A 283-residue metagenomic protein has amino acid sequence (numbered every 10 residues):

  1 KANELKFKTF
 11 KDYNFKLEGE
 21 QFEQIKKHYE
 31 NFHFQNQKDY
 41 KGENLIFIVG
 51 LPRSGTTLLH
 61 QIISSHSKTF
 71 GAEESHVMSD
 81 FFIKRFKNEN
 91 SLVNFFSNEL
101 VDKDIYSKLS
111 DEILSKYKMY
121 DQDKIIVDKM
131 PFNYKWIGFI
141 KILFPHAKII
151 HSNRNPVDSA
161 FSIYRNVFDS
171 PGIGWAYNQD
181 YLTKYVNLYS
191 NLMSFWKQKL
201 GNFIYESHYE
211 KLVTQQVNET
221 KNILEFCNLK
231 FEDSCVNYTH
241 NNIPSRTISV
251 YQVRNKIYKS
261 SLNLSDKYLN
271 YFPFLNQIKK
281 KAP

Functional and structural regions predicted by a protein language model:
K1-L45, L92-Q122, I163-E206, T214-P283: PAPS-dependent sulfotransferases, especially Golgi type II membrane carbohydrate sulfotransferases
A2, G55-T56, N155, L275: Generic structural signal for small/hydrophobic residues in well-ordered secondary structure, especially within
N31-F144, S152-N153: Phosphate-binding active sites in nucleotide-utilizing proteins
G71, I149, I204-E206: Conserved beta-strand scaffold positions in the cores of enzyme catalytic domains, especially in NTP/NDP-utilizing
H76-M78, R154-S159, L212-T214: Conserved nucleotide-binding/hydrolysis micro-motifs of P-loop NTPases
P131-N133, K211-Q215: Acidic, metal-coordinating catalytic cores used for nucleic-acid/nucleotide bond scission and strand-transfer chemistry
K135-G138, F161, V217: Short N-terminal helix/helix-N-cap motif within the alpha/beta-hydrolase-1
I140-R165, I223: Conserved phosphate-donor/acceptor-positioning beta-strand/loop module used by diverse small-molecule
